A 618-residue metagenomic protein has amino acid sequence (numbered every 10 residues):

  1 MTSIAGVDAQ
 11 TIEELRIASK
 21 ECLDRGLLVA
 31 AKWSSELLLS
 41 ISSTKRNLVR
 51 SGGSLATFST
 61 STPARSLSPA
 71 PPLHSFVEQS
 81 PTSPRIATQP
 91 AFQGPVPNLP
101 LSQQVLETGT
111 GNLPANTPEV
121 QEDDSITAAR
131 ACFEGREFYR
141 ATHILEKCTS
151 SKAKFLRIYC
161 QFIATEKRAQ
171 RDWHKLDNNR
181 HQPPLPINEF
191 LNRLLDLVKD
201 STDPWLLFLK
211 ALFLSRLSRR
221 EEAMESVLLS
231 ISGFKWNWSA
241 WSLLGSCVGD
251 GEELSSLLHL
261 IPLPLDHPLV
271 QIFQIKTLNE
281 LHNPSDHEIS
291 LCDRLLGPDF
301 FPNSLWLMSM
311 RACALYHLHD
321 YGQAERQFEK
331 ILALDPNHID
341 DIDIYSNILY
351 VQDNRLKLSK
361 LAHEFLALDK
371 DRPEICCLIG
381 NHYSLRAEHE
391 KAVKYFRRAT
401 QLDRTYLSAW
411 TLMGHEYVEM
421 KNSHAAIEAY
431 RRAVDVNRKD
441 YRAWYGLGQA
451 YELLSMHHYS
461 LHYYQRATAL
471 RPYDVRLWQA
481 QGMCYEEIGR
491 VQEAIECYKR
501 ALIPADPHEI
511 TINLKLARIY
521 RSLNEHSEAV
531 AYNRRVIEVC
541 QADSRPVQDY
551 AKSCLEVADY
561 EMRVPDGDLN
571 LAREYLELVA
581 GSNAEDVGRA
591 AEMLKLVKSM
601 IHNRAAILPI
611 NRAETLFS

Functional and structural regions predicted by a protein language model:
G26, R136, T165, S218 (+9 more regions): Residue-level detector of the short coil/turn that links helix A to helix B within each tetratricopeptide repeat
F133, F162, S215, N279 (+11 more regions): Position-specific recognition of the canonical hydrophobic site in helix A of tetratricopeptide repeat
S150-F155, D203, N237, H267 (+10 more regions): Residue-level recognition of tetratricopeptide repeat
A153, L206, A240, L307 (+9 more regions): TPR alpha-solenoid repeat register
I231-S232, G297-D299, L332-A333, L366-A367 (+7 more regions): Conserved structural position within tetratricopeptide repeats
